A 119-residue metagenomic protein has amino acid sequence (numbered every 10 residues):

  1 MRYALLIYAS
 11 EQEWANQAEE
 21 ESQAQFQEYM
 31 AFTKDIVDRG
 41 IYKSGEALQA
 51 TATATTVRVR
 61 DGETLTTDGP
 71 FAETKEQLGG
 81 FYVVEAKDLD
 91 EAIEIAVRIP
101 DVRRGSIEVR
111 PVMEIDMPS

Functional and structural regions predicted by a protein language model:
M1-S119: Conserved, structured core segments of small domains
